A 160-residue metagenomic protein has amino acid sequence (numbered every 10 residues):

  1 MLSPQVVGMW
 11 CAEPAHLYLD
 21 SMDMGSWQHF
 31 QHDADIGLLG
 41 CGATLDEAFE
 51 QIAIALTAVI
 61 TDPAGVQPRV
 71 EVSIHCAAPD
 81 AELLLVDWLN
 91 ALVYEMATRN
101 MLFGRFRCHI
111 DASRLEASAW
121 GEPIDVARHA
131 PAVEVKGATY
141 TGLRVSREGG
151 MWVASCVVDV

Functional and structural regions predicted by a protein language model:
Q5, H16-Y18: Low-complexity, intrinsically disordered or signal/transmembrane-proximal segments
D23-V160: N-terminal intrinsically disordered, cationic/polar leader segments that include organellar targeting peptides
